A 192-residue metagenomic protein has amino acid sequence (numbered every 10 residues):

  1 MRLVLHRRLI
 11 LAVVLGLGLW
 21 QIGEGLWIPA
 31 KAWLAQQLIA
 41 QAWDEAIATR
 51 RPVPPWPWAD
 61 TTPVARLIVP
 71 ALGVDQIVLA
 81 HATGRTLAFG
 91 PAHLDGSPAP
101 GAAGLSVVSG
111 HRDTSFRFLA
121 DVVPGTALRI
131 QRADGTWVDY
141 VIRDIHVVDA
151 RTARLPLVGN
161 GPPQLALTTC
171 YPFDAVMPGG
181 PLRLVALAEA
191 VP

Functional and structural regions predicted by a protein language model:
L5-P192: Solvent-exposed, non-transmembrane regions of membrane-associated and secreted proteins
